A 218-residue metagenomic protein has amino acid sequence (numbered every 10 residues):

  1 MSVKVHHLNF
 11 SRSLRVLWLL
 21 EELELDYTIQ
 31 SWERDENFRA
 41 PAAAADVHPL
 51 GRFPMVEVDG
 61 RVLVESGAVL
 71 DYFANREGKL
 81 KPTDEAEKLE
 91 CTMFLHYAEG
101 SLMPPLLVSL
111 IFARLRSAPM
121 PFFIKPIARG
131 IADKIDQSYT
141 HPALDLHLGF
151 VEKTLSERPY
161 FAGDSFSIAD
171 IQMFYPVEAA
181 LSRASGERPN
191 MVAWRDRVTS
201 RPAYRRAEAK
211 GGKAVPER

Functional and structural regions predicted by a protein language model:
M1-G130: GST-like domain detector, emphasizing the conserved glutathione-binding G-site in the N-terminal thioredoxin-like
E33, I168, G211: Short, solvent-exposed turn/loop segments enriched in Gly/Ser/Thr/Pro and often Arg
V56, D170, R201: Conserved G/P- and acidic residue-centered "switch" motifs that form tight phosphate/ATP-binding loops in soluble
A74-N75, S156, T199-S200: Residues at helix-coil transition
A98-R197: GST-like fold's C-terminal all-alpha helical module
E187-R218: Long hydrophobic alpha-helical segments typical of transmembrane helices together with their membrane-interfacial
